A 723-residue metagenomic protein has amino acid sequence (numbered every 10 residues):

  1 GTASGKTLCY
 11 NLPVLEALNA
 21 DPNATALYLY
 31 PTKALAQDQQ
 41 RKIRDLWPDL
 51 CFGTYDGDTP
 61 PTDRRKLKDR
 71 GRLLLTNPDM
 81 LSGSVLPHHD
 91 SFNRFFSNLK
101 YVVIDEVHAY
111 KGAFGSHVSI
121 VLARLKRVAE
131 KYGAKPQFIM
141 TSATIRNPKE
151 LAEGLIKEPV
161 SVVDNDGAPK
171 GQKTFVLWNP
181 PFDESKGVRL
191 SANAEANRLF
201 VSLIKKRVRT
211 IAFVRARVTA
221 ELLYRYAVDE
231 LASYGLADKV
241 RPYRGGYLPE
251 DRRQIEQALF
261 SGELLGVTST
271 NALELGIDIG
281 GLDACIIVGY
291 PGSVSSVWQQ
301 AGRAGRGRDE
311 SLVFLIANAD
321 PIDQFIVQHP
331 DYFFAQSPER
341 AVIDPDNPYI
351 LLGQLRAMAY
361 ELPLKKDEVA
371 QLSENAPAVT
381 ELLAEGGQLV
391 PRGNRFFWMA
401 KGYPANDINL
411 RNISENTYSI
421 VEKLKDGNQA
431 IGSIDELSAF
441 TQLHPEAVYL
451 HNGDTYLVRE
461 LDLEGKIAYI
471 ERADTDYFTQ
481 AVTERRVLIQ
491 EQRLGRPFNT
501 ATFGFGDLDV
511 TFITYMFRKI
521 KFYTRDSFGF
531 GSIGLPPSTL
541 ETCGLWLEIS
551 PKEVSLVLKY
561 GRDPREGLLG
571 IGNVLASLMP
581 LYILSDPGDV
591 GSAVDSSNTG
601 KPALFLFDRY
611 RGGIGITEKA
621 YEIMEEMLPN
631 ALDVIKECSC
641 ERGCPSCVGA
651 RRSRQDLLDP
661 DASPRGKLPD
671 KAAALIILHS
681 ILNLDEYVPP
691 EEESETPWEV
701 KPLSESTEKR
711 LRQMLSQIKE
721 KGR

Functional and structural regions predicted by a protein language model:
G1-S82, L86-P363, A370-A405, S414-E415 (+1 more regions): Helicase motor core with emphasis on the C-terminal RecA-like subdomain
Q137-M140, A317, A359, P363-L437 (+3 more regions): Extended, highly charged accessory segments
P159, A284, T455-L457, A603: Conserved beta-strand residues within beta-sheet cores
